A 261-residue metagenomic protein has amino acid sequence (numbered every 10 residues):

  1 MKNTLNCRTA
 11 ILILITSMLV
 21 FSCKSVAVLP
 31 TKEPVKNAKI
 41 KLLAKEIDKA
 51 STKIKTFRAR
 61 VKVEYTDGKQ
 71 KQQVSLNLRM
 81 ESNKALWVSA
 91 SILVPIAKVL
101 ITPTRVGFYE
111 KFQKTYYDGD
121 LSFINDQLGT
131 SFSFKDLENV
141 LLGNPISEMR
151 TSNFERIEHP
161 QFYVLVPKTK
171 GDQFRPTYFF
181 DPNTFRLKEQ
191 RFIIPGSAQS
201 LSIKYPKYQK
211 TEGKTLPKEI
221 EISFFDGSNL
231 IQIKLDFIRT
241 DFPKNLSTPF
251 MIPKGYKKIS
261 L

Functional and structural regions predicted by a protein language model:
M1-I40, F250-L261: Bacterial Sec-dependent N-terminal signal peptides
C23-Q72, S260-L261: N-terminal leader/targeting segments and the immediate start of mature chains
S25-L29, F154-L261: Gly/Pro-enriched, hydrophobic low-complexity segments that function as extracytoplasmic propeptides/linkers
T56-V61, Q73-S75, A90, I101-P103 (+3 more regions): Extended beta-sheet lipid-handling architectures
V63-D67, V94, F224: Transmembrane beta-strands of outer-membrane beta-barrel pores
A85-K135: An acidic-aromatic
Q127-R156: C-terminal low-complexity, charged extensions that often adopt amphipathic alpha-helices
